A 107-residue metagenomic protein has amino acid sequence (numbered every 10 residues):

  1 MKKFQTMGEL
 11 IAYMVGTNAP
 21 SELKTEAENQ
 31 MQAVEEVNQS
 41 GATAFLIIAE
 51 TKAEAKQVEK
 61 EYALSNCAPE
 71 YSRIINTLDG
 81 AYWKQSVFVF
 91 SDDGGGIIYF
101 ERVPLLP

Functional and structural regions predicted by a protein language model:
Q5-G8, A12-T17, Q30-Q39: Short aromatic-glycine-(Arg/Gly/Cys) micro-motifs in beta-strand/loop hairpins
S21, A27-L105: Acidic, low-complexity, intrinsically disordered interaction modules
